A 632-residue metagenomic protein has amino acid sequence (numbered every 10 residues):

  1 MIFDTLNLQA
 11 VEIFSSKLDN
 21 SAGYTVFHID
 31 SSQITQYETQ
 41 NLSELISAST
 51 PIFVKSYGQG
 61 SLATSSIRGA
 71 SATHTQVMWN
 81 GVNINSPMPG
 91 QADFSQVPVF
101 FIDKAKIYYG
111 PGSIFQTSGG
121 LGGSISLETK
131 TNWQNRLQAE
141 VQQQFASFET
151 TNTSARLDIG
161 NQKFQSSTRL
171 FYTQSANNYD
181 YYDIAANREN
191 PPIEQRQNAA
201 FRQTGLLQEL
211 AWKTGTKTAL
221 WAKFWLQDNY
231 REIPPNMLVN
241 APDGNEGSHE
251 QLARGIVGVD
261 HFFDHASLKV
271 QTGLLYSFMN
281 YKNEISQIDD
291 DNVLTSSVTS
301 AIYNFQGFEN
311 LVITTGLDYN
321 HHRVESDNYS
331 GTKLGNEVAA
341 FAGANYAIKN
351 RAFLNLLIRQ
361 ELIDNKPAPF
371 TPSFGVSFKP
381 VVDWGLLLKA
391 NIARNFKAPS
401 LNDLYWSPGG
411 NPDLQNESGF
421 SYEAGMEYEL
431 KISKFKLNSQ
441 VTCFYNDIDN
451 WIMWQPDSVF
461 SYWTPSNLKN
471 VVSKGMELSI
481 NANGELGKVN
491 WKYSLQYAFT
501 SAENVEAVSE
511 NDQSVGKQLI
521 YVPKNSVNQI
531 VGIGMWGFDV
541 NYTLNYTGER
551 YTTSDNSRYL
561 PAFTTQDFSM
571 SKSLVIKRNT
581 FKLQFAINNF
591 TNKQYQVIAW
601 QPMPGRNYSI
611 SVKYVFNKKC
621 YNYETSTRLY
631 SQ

Functional and structural regions predicted by a protein language model:
M1-T35, A72: Short, acidic, small-residue-rich periplasmic hinge/interaction motif at the N-terminus of Gram-negative outer-membrane
L42-L45, A63-S66, M78, A92-P98 (+3 more regions): N-terminal periplasmic accessory domains that precede and gate Gram-negative outer-membrane beta-barrel machines
S43-S86: Extracytoplasmic beta-strand/coil segments of soluble accessory domains associated with Gram-negative outer-membrane
V82-G110, P408: Short acidic/polar hinge/loop motifs at secondary-structure boundaries that mediate gating or recognition
S126, Q134-R136, Q144, I159-E246: Periplasmic-side early beta-strands and strand-to-turn transitions of outer-membrane beta-barrels
F164, T168-F171, S175-N177, H265-Y281 (+6 more regions): Membrane-embedded beta-barrel scaffold of Gram-negative outer-membrane proteins
G331, D364-F370, V376-F378, V382-E423 (+5 more regions): Surface-exposed extracellular loop regions of Gram-negative outer-membrane beta-barrel proteins, predominantly
I348-N350, C443-D447, N467-T552, T591 (+1 more regions): Gram-negative outer-membrane beta-barrel transporters
